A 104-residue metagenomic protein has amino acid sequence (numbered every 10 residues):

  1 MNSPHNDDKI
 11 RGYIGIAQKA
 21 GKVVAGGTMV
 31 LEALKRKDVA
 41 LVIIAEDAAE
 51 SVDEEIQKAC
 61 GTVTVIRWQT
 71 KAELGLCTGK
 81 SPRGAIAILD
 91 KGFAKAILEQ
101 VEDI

Functional and structural regions predicted by a protein language model:
M1-N2: Long, charged, low-complexity intrinsically disordered regions
H5-L41: N-terminal first-folded block
G21-K22, A40-L41, V63-I66, R83-I86: Structural motif
T28, D47-A48, T70-E73, K91: Short, ordered loop/turn segments at secondary-structure junctions
K35-Q57, T62-V65: N-terminal positively charged helical leader segments and presequences
E54-R83: Mid-chain, well-packed structural core segment of small domains
A72-I104: C-terminal structural segments of small proteins and small subunits
